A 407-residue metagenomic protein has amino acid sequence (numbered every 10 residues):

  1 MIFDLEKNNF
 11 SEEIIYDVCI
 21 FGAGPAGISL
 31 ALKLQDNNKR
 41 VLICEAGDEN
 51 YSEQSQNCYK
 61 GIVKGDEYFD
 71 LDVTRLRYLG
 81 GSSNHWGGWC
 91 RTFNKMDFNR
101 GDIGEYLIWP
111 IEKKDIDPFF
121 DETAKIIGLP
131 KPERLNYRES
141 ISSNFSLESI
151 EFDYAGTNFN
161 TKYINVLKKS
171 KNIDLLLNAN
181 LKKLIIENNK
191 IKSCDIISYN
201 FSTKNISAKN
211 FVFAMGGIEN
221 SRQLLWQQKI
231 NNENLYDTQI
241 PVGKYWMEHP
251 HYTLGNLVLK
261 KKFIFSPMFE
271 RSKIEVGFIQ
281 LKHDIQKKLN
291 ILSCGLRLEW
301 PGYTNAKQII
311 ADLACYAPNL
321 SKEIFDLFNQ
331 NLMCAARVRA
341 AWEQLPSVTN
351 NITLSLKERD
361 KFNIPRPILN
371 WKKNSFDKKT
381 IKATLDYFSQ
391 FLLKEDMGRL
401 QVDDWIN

Functional and structural regions predicted by a protein language model:
M1-V18, D36-N37: Extreme N-terminal leader/targeting segments of oxidoreductases
Y16-I43: N-terminal Rossmann-like FAD-binding beta1-loop-alpha1 element of flavoenzymes
G24-P25, I218, S375: Residue-level detector of alpha-helix initiation sites
D36, E49-N50, L184, D195-F269: Glycine-rich loop(s) and the adjacent beta-strand/alpha-helix scaffold that form part
K60-E133, V348-I352, L356-D360: Redox-cofactor-proximal catalytic regions of oxidoreductases
D102-I191, I406: Conserved redox-cofactor binding core of oxidoreductases
L176-E187, M333-Q344, I364-N407: A glycine-rich dinucleotide-binding beta-alpha-beta segment and adjacent secondary-structure elements that constitute
Q239-P365: FAD cofactor-binding and catalytic pocket of flavoenzymes
